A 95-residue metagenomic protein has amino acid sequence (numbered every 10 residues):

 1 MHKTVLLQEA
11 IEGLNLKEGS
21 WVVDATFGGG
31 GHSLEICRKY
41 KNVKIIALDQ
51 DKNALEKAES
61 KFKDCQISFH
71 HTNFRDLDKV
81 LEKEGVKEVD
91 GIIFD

Functional and structural regions predicted by a protein language model:
K3-E18, E35: Conserved alpha-helix/loop element of class I SAM-dependent methyltransferases that forms part of the SAM/SAH-binding
N15-W21, K87-E88: Short helix-loop-beta connector
E18-G28, I46: Conserved class I S-adenosyl-L-methionine
G29-N42: Conserved SAM-binding loop of SAM-dependent methyltransferases across substrates and taxa, primarily the Class I
D51: Conserved SAM/SAH-binding beta-strand->alpha-helix loop
A58-E59: Conserved SAM-binding loop
F62-L77: Conserved SAM-binding strand-loop segment of SAM-dependent methyltransferases
K79-F94: A short acidic, Gly/Pro-enriched loop at the edge of an enzyme's catalytic core that lines a small-molecule cofactor
